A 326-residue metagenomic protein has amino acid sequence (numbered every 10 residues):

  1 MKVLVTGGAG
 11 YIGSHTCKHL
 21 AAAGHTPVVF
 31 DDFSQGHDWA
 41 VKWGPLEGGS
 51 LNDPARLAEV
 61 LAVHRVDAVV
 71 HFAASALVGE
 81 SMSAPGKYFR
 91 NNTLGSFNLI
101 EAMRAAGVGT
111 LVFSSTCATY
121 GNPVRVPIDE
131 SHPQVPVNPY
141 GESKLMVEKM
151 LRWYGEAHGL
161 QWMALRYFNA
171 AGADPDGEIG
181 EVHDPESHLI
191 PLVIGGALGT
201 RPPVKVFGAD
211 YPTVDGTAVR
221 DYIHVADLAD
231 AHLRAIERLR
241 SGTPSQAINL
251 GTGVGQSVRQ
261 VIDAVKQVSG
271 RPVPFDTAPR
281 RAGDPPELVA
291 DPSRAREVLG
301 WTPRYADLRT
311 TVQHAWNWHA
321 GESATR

Functional and structural regions predicted by a protein language model:
M1-A173: N-terminal Rossmann-like NAD(P)+-binding domain of SDR-like oxidoreductases, especially those catalyzing
G7, L46-E47, E59, H71 (+9 more regions): Short, flexible active-site loop motifs that bind/organize anionic cofactors or intermediates
D38, F168-L189, G199-R220: Short, flexible, glycine-rich and Lys/Arg-enriched loop motifs at helix boundaries that contact anionic partners
V78, S96, V147, A164 (+4 more regions): Alpha-helical structural signal
F89, V137-L145, I179, H183-P191 (+1 more regions): Short-chain dehydrogenase/reductase
L192-R326: C-terminal substrate-binding subdomain of Rossmann-fold SDR/epimerase-dehydratase oxidoreductases
